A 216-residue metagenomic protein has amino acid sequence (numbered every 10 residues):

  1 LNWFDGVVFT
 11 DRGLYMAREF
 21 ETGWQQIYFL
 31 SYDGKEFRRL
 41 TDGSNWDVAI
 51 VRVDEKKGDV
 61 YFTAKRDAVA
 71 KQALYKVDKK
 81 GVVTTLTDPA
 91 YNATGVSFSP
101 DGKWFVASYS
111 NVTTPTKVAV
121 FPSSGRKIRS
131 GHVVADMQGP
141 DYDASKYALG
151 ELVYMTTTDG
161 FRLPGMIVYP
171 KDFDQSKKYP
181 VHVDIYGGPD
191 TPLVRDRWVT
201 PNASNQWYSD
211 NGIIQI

Functional and structural regions predicted by a protein language model:
L1, V8-F9, W24, A70: Beta-propeller domains
L1-D5, E19-F20, L30-K56, A64-D67 (+2 more regions): Multi-bladed beta-propeller domains
V7-G13, A17, L30, V77 (+5 more regions): Generic, well-ordered alpha-helical scaffold segments in large soluble proteins
F9-D11, D54-K57, P100-D101: Residue-level detector of Asp-centered blade-edge/turn motifs that repeat once per structural unit in beta-propeller
G13-Y15, V60, F105: Hydrophobic beta-strand positions that form the internal "hydrophobic ladder" of WD40/Gbeta-like beta-propeller blades
G23-Y28, V69-Y75, T114-V120: Structural motif
T87-D88, T94-I216: Serine-hydrolase catalytic core recognition
